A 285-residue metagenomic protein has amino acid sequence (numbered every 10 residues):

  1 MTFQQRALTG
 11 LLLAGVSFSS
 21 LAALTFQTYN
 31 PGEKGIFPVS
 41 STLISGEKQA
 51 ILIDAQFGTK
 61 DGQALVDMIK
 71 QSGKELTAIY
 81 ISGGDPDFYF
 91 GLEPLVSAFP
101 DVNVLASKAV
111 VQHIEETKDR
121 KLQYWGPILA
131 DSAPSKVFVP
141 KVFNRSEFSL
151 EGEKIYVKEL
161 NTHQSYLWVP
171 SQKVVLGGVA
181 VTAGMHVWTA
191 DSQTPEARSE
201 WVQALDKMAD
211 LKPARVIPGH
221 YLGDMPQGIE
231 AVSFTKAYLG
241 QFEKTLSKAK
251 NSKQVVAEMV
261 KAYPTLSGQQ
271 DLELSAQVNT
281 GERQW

Functional and structural regions predicted by a protein language model:
M1-T9: Bacterial N-terminal signal peptides that target proteins for export
S17-S20: N-terminal signal peptide c-region/cleavage motif recognized by signal peptidases
A23-Q71, Y166-V179: Conserved beta-strand hairpin/beta-sheet module of binuclear metal-dependent hydrolase folds, prominently
I36-P38, T59-D61, G84-Y89, V111-I114 (+2 more regions): Active-site environment of divalent metal-dependent phosphoester hydrolases
F57, K154, H163-S233: Metallo-beta-lactamase
K60-L105: Active-site metal-binding motif and surrounding structural segment of the metallo-beta-lactamase
E115-Q164, P170-S171, A209: Metallo-beta-lactamase
D210-R215, G223-W285: Accessory terminal helices/loops
